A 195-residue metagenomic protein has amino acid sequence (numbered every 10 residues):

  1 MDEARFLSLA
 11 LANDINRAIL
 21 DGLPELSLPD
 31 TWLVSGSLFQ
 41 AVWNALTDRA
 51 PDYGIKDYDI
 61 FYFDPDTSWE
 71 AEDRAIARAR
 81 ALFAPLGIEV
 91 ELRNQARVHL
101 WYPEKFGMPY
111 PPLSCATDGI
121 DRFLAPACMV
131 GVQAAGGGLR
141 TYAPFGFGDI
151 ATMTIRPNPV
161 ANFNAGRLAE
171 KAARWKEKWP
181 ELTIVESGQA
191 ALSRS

Functional and structural regions predicted by a protein language model:
M1-S195: Catalytic cores of the polymerase beta-like nucleotidyltransferase superfamily and closely associated nucleotide
